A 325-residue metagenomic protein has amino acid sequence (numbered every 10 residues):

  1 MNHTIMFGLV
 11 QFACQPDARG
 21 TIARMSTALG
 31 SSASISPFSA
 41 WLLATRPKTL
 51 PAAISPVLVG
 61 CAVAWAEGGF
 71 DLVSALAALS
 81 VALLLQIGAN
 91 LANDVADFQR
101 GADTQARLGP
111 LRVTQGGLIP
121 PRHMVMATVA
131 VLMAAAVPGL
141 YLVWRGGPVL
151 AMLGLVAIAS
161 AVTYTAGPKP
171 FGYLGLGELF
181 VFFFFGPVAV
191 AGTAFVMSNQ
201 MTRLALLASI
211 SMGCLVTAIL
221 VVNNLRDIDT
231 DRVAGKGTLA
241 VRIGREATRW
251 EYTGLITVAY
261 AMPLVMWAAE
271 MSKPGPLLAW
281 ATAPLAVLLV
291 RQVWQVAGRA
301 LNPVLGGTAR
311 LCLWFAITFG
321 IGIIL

Functional and structural regions predicted by a protein language model:
I22-V73, A77, K169: Topogenic membrane-insertion module of multi-pass membrane proteins
P56-V59, L179-A194, M212, V241-R242 (+1 more regions): Small-residue-rich segments of transmembrane alpha-helices in multi-pass membrane proteins, especially helix faces
E67-N93, A151-V162, L204-V222: Membrane-embedded alpha-helical segments that form the functional core of polytopic membrane enzymes, especially those
L84-L108, A218-A240: Acidic (Asp/Glu-rich) catalytic motifs at the cytosolic membrane interface
A106-R145, L239-S272, G306-F315: Multi-pass membrane catalytic core of lipid/isoprenoid biosynthesis enzymes
R112-Q200: Intramembrane alpha-helical segments
V162, L289-F315: Interfacial loop-to-transmembrane junctions
F180-I228, A234, E246-R249: Functional transmembrane core segments of multi-pass inner-membrane proteins
